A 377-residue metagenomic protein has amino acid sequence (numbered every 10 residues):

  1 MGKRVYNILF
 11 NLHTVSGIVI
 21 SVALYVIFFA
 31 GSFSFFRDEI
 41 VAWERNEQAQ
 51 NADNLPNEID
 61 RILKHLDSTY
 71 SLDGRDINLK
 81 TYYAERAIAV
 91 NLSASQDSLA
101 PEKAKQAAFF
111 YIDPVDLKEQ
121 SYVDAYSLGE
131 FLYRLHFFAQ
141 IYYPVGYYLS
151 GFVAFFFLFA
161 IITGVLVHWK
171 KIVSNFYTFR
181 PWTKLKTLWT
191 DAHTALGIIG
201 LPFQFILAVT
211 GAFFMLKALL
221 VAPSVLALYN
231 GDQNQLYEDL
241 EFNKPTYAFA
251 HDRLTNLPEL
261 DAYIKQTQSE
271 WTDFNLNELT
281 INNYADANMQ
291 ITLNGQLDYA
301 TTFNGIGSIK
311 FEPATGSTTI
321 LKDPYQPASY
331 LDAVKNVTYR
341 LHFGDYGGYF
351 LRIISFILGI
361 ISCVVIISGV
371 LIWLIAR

Functional and structural regions predicted by a protein language model:
M1-R377: Conserved histidines in hydrophobic membrane contexts and catalytic metal-binding motifs
